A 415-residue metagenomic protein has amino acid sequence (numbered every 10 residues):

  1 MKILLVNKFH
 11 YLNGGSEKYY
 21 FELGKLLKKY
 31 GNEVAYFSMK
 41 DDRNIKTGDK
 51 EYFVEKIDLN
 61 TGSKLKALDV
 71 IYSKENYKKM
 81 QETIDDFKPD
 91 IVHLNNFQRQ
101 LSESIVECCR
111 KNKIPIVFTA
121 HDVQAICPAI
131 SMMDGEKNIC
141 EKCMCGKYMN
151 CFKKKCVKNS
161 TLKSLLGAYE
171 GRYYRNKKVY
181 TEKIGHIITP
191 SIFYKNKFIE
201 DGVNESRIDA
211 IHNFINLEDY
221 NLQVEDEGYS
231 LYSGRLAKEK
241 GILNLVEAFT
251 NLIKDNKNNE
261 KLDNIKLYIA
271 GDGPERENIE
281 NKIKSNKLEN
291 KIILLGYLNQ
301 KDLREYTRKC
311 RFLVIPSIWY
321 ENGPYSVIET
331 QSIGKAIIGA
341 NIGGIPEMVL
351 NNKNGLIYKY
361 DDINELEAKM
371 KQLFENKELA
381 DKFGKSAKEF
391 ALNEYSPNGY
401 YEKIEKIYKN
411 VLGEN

Functional and structural regions predicted by a protein language model:
I84, Y297-L298, E305-C310: Short alpha-helical donor nucleotide-sugar binding micro-motif in glycosyltransferases
I188, Q223-N251, Y268: Conserved donor-binding/catalytic core segment of Leloir-type glycosyltransferases
F193, F214: Carbohydrate-associated surface elements
N278-L298: Nucleotide-activated donor-binding/catalytic signature segment of Leloir-type glycosyltransferases, i.e., the conserved
I328, N341-I357: Short acidic/histidine- and often glycine-rich active-site loop of Leloir-type glycosyltransferases that engages
A336-G339: Short hydrophobic beta-strand element within catalytic cores of glycosyltransferases and related nucleotide-activated
N351-N352, L356-I363, Q372-E378: Conserved acidic donor-binding segment of nucleotide-sugar-dependent glycosyltransferases
E365, Q372, L379-K406: A short, well-ordered alpha-helix in the C-terminal region of glycosyltransferases
